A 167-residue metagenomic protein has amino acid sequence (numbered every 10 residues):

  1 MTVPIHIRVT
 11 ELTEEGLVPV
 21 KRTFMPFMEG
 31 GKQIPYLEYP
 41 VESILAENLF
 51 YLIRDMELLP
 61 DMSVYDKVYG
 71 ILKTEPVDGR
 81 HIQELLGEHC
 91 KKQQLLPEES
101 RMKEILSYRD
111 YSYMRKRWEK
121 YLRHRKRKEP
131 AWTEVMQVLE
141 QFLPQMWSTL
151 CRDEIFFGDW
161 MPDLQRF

Functional and structural regions predicted by a protein language model:
M1-F167: Structured mid-to-C-terminal alpha-helical surface segments
